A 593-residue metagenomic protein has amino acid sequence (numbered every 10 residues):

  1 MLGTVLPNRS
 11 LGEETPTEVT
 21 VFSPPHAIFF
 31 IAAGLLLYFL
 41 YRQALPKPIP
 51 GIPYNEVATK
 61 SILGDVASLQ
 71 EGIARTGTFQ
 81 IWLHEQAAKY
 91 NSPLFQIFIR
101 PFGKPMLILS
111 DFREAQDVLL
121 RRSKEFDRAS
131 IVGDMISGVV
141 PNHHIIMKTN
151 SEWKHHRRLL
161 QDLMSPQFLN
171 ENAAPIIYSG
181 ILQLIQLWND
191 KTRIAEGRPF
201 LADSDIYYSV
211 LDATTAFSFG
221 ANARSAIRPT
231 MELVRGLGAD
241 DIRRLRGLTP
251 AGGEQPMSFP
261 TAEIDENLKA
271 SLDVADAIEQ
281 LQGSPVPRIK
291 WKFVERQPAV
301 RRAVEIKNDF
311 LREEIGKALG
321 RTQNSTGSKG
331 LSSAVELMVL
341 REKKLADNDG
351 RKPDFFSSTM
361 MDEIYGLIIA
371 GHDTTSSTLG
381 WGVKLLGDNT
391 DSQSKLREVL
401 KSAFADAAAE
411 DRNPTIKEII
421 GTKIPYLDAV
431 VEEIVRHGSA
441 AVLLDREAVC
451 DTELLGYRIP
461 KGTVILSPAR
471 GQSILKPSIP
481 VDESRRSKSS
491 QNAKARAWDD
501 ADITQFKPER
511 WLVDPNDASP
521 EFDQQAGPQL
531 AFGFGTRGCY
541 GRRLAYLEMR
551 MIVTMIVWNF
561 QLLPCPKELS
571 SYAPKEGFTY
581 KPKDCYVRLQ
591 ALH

Functional and structural regions predicted by a protein language model:
L2-N8, G12-N142, S151, H155 (+3 more regions): N-terminal membrane-proximal hinge/A-helix region immediately C-terminal to the signal-anchor transmembrane segment
V57-G77, H84, V132-S218, R235-K317: Cytochrome P450 catalytic-domain helical core, especially the substrate-recognition surface and oxygen-activation
V210, L311, L345-V399, V464-P468 (+2 more regions): Central I-helix of cytochrome P450 enzymes
A223, T390-Q393, Q525, F534 (+1 more regions): Cytochrome P450 heme-binding "Cys pocket" and the immediately downstream C-terminal segment
A299-T378, V513-D514: Conserved cytochrome P450 catalytic core segment spanning the I/J/K helices
D388-A440, L455, P460-T463: Cytochrome P450 I-helix active-site segment
I434, I459-G462, F506, G535 (+2 more regions): Hydrophobic, well-ordered secondary-structure elements that form the walls of internal hydrophobic environments
S467-S519: Conserved cytochrome P450 K-helix/beta-meander segment immediately N-terminal to the heme-binding cysteine loop
